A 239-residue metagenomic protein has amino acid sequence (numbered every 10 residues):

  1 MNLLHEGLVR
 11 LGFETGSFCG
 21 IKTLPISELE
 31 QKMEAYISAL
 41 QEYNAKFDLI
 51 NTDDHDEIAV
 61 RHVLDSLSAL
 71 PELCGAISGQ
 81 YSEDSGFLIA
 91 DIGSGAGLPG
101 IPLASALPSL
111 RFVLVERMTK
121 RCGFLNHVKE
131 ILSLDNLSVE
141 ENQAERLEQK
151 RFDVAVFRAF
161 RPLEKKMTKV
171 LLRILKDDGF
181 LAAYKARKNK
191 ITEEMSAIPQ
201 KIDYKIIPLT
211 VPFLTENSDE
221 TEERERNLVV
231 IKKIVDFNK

Functional and structural regions predicted by a protein language model:
M1-D84, K120-G123, H127-L137: Class I SAM-dependent transferase core
I37, S94-P99, N142-A144: Mobile beta-alpha loop/short-helix "lid" or hinge segments that flank ligand
Y81, D91, A104-A106: Short, charge-rich binding segments
D84-G95: Conserved class I S-adenosyl-L-methionine
A96-S109: Conserved SAM-binding loop of SAM-dependent methyltransferases across substrates and taxa, primarily the Class I
S109-N238: S-adenosylmethionine
